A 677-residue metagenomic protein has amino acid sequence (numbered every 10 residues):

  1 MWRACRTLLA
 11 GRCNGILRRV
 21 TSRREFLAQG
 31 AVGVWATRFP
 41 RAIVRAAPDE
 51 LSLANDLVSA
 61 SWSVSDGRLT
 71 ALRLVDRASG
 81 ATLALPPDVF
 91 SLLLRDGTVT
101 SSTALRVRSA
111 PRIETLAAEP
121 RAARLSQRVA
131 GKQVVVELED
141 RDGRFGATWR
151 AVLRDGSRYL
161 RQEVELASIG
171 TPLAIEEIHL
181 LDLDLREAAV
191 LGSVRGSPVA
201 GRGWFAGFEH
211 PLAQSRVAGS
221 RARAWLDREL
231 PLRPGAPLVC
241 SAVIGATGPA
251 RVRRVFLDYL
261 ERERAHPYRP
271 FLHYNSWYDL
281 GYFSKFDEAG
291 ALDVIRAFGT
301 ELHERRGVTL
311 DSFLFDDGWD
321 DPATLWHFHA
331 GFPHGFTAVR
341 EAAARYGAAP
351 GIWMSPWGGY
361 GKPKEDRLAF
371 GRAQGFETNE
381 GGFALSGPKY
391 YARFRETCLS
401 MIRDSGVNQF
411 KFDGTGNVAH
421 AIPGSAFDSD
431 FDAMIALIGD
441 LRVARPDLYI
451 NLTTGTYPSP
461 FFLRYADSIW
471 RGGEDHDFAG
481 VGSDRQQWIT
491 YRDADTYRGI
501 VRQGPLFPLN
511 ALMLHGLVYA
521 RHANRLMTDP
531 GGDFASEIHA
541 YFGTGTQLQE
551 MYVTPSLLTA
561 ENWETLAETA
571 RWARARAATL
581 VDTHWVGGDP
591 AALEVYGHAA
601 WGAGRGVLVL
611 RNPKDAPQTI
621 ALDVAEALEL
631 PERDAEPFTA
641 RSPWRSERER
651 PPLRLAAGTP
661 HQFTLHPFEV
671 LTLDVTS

Functional and structural regions predicted by a protein language model:
A4, C13-V20, T37-E50: C-terminal segment of N-terminal export signals and the immediately downstream linker at the start of the mature
N14-V32: N-terminal secretory signal peptides and thylakoid transit peptides that target proteins across membranes
D49-V135: Acidic-aromatic substrate-binding/catalytic surfaces of carbohydrate-active enzymes
P111-I113, E119-G351, S355-E365, L548-A591 (+3 more regions): Conserved structural scaffold segments of CAZyme catalytic domains across common CAZy folds
G235, M434-E647, P660-F663, E669-L671: Active-site-proximal substrate-binding groove within the catalytic cores of carbohydrate-active enzymes
N275-A291, W319-P333, E377-R393, G416-F431: The substrate-binding groove and active-site-proximal loops of carbohydrate-active enzymes, especially glycoside
Y282, I352-D404: Active-site-adjacent "subsite" loops/lids of carbohydrate-active enzymes
T309-G318, R395-G424: Active-site groove signature of glycoside hydrolases
